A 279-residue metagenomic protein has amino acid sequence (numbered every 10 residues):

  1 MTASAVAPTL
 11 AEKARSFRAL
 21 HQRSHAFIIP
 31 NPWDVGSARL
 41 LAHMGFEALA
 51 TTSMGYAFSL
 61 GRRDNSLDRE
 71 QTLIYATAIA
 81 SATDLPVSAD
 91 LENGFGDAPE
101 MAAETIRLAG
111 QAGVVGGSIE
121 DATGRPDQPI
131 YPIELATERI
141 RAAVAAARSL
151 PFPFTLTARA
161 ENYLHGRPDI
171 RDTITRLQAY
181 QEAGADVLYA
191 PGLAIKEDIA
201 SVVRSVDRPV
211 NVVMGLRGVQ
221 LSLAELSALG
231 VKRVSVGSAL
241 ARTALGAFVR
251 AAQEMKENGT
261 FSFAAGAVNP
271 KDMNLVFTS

Functional and structural regions predicted by a protein language model:
A3-V236, T243-L245, V249, E254: Alpha/beta enzyme core
K232, V236-S279: Conserved alpha/beta catalytic core and glycan-binding cleft of carbohydrate-active enzymes
